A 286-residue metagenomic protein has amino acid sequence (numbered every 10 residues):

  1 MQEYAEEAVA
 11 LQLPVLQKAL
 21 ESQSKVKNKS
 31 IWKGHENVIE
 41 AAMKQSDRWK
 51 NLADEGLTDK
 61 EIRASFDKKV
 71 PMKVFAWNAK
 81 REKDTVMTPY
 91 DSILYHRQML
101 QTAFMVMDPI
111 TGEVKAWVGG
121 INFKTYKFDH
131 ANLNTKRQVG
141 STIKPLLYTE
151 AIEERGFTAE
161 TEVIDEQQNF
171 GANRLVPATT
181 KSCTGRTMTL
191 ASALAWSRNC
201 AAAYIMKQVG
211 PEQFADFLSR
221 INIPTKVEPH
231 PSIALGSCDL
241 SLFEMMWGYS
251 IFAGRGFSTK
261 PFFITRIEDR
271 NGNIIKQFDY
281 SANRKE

Functional and structural regions predicted by a protein language model:
M1-E150, E154-T179, A191, A234-M246 (+2 more regions): Extended, non-catalytic substrate-recognition/exosite surfaces adjacent to catalytic cores, especially in enzymes
E6, L194, A202-M206, A215 (+1 more regions): Non-transmembrane alpha-helical segments in soluble domains of secreted/periplasmic/extracellular proteins
P14, K18, N199-A203, P211-A215 (+1 more regions): Intrinsically disordered or highly flexible coil/loop and linker segments, enriched in small and charged/polar residues
E153-L190, A195-N199, K207, P211-F214 (+2 more regions): Active-site-proximal loop and beta-strand segments within enzyme catalytic domains
M206-K207, S237: Generic alpha-helical structural element
E228-A234: Surface-exposed aromatic
